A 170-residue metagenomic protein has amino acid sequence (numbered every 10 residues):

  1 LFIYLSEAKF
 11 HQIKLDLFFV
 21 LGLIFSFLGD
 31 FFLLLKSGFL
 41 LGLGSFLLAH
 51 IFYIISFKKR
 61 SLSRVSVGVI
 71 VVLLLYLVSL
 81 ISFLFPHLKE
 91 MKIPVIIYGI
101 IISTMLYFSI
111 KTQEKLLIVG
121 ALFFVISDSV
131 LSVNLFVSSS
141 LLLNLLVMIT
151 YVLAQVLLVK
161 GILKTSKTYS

Functional and structural regions predicted by a protein language model:
L1-S170: Polytopic alpha-helical membrane-helix bundles and their juxtamembrane interface segments in multi-pass membrane
